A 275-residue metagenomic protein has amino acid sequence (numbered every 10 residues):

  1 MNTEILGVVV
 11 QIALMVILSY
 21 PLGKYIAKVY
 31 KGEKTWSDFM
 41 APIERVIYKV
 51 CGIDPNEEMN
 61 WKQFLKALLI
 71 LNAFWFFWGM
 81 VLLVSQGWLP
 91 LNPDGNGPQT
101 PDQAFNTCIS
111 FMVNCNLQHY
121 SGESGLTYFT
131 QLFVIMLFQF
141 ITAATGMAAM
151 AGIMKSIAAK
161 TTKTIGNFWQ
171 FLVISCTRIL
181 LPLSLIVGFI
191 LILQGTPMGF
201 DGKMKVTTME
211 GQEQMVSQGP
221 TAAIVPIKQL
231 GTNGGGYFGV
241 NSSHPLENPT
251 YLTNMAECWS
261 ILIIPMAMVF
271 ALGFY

Functional and structural regions predicted by a protein language model:
M1-N106, T161-T162, G166, Q170 (+1 more regions): N-terminal alpha-helical transmembrane segments of multi-pass membrane transport and channel/translocase proteins
G7-V16, Q131-A143, G211-S217: Alpha-helical transmembrane segments
K28-K34, A149-I157, G235-S242: Juxtamembrane interface at the ends
P42, Q103, T107-S110, A148 (+1 more regions): Generic alpha-helical secondary structure signal
M59-K62, S121-E123, M150, L185 (+1 more regions): Short coil/turn segments at secondary-structure boundaries
W88-V134, P197-W259: P-loop potassium selectivity filter motif centered on the GYG triad
L126-F200, Y251-Y275: A conserved hydrophobic secondary-structure block that centers on an alpha-helix together with its immediately flanking
